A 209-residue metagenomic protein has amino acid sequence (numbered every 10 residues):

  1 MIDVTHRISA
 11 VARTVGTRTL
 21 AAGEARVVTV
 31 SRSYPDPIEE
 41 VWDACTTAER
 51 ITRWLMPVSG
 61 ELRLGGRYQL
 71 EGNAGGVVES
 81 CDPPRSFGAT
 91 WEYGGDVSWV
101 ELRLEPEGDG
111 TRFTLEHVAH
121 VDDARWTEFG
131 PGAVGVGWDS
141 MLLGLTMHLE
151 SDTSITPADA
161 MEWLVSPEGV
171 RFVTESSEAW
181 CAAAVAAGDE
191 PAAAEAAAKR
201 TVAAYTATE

Functional and structural regions predicted by a protein language model:
M1-A22, V118-E209: Terminal "cap-and-tail" regions of soluble proteins that handle hydrophobic small molecules
A21-G23, V27-V30, D36-E39, A48-S86: Short beta-edge strand/loop motif at the mouth of beta-sheet-based domains
R32, G76-E79, W99-P106: Hydrophobic/aromatic beta-strand elements that line small-molecule binding cavities or substrate pockets in beta-rich
D36-E39, T46-E49, G132-V136, S140: A generic structural signal for alpha-helix starts
V41-W42, I51, V78, F87-A89 (+3 more regions): Hydrophobic pocket/interface hotspot
E49, S86, G95-D96, A119-V121: Short, surface-exposed beta-strand-loop junctions and turns on beta-sheet-rich folds
P83-P84, G94-D96, E107-G110: Short strand-connecting beta-turns/loops that link adjacent beta-strands
P106, L115-V118: Short, structured patches in soluble enzyme cores that scaffold and shape functional sites
